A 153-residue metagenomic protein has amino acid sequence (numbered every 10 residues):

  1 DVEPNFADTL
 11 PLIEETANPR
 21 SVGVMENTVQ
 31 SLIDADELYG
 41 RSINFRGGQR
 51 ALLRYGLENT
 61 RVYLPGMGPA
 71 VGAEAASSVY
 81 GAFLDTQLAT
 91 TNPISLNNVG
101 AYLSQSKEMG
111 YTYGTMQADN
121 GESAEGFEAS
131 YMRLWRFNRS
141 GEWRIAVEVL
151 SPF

Functional and structural regions predicted by a protein language model:
D1, Y39-G40, S95-L96, M109-Y113 (+2 more regions): Short, structured motif recognition centered on aromatic/hydrophobic residues
D1-A17, E128-F153: Short beta-strand edge/turn micro-motifs at domain boundaries
V2-R54: Short, low-complexity N-terminal intrinsically disordered segments enriched in polar/charged residues
D34-A35, S95-L96, S130: Short, conserved clusters of charged catalytic residues that mark active-site and nucleotide-handling motifs
Q49-Y102, S106, Y113, S123-G126: A solvent-exposed, acidic/Ser-Thr-rich amphipathic alpha-helical stretch
Q117-N120: Short glycine/acidic-enriched loop and turn motifs that connect beta-strands
